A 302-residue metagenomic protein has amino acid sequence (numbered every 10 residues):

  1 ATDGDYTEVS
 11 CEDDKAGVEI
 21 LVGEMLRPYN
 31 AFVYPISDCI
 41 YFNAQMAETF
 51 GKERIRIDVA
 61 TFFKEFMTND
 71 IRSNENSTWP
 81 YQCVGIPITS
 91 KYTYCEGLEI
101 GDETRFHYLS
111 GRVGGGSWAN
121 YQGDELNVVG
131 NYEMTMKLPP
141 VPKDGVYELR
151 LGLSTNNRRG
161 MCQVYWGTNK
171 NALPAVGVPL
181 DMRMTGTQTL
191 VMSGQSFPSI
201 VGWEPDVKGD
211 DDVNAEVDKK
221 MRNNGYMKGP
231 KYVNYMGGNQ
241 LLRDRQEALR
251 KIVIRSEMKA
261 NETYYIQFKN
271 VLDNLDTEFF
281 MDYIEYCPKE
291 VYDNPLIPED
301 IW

Functional and structural regions predicted by a protein language model:
T2-K15, S37-W302: Extracytoplasmic
S10-R27: Short acidic, Pro/Gly- and aromatic-enriched capping/linker segments at domain boundaries
L26-F42: FKBP-type peptidyl-prolyl cis-trans isomerase
